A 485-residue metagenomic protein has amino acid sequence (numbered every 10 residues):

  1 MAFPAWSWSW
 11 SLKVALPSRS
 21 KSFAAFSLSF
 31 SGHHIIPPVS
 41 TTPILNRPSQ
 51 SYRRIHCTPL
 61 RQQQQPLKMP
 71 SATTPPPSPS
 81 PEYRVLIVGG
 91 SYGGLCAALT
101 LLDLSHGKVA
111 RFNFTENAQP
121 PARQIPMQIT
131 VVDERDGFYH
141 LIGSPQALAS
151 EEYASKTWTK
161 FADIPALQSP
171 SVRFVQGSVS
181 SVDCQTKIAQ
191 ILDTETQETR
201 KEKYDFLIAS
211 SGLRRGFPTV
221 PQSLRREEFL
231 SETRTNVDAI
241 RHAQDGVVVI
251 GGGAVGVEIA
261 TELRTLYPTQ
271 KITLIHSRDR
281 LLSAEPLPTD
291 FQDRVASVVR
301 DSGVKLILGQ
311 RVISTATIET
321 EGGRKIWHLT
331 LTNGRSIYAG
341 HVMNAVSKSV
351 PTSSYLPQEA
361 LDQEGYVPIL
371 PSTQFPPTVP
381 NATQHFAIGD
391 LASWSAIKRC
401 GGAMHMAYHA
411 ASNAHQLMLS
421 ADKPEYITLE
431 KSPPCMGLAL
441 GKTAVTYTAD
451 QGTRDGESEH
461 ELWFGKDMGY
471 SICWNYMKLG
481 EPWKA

Functional and structural regions predicted by a protein language model:
M1-R84, H106-P126, G322, P482-A485: Eukaryotic N-terminal targeting leaders
I44, Q50-P59, Q65-L86, Q168-V248: FAD-binding core/adjacent interface of flavoenzyme oxidoreductases
L67-V175, T261-L287: Beta1-alpha1 glycine-rich phosphate/pyrophosphate-binding loop at the start of Rossmann-like nucleotide-binding domains
A72, P81, G177, I397-G402 (+1 more regions): C-terminal, flexible cofactor-proximal segment of oxidoreductases
A122-S155, A209-A239, Y447-T448: Glycine-rich active-site loop/strand segments that organize a redox cofactor
P170, F174-G177, S181-V182, T269-P371 (+2 more regions): A Rossmann-like FAD-binding core segment of flavoenzymes
R226-Q244, S336-H405: FAD-site-proximal beta/loop scaffold in flavoenzymes
A243-K271: Rossmann-like NAD(P)H-binding beta-loop-alpha module
